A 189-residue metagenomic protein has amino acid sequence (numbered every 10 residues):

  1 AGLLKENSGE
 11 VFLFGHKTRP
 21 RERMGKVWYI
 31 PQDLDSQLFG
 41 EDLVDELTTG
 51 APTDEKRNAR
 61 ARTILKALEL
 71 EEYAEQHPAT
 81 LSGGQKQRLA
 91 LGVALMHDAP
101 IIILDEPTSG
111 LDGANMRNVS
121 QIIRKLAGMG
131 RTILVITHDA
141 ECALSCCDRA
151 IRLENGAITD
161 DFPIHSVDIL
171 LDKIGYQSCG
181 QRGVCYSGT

Functional and structural regions predicted by a protein language model:
G9-R23: Conserved ABC transporter NBD signature motif
K56-Y73: Conserved ABC ATPase "signature" region
H77-L81, Q85: Conserved ABC ATPase signature
I102-D105: Catalytic Walker B motif of ABC-type/P-loop ATPase nucleotide-binding domains
G113-N115: Helix N-cap at the start of a conserved alpha-helix in ABC-type nucleotide-binding domains
T137-H138: H-loop/switch region of ABC-family ATPase nucleotide-binding domains
A157-G180: Conserved beta-strand-loop-alpha-helix hinge in the C-terminal portion of ABC ATPase nucleotide-binding domains
